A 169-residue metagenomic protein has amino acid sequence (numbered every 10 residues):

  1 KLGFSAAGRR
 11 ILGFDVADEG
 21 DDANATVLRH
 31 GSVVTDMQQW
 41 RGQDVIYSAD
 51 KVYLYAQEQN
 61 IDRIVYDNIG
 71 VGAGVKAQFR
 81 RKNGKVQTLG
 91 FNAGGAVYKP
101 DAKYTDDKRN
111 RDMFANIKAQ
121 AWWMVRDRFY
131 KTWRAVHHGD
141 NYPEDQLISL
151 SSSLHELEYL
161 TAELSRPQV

Functional and structural regions predicted by a protein language model:
K1-W123, D127-V169: RNase H-like, metal-dependent nuclease domains and their acidic two-metal-ion catalytic environment used
